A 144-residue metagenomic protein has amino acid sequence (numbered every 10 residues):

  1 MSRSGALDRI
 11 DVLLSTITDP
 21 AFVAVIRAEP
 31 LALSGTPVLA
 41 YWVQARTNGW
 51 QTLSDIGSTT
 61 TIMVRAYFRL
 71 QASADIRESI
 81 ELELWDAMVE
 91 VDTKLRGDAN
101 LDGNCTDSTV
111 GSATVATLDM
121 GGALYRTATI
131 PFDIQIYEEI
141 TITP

Functional and structural regions predicted by a protein language model:
M1-L33, A45-P144: Charged, amphipathic alpha-helical segments and their flanking helix caps
T36-Y41: A short glycine-rich, His/Asp/Glu-containing loop-to-beta-strand
